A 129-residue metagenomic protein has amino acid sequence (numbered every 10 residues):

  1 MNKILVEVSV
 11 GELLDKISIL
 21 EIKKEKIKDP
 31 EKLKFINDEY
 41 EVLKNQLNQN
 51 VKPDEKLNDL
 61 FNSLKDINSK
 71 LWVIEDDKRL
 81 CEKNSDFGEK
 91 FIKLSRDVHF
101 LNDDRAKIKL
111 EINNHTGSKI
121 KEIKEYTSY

Functional and structural regions predicted by a protein language model:
M1-Y129: Extended, charge-rich alpha-helical interface modules
